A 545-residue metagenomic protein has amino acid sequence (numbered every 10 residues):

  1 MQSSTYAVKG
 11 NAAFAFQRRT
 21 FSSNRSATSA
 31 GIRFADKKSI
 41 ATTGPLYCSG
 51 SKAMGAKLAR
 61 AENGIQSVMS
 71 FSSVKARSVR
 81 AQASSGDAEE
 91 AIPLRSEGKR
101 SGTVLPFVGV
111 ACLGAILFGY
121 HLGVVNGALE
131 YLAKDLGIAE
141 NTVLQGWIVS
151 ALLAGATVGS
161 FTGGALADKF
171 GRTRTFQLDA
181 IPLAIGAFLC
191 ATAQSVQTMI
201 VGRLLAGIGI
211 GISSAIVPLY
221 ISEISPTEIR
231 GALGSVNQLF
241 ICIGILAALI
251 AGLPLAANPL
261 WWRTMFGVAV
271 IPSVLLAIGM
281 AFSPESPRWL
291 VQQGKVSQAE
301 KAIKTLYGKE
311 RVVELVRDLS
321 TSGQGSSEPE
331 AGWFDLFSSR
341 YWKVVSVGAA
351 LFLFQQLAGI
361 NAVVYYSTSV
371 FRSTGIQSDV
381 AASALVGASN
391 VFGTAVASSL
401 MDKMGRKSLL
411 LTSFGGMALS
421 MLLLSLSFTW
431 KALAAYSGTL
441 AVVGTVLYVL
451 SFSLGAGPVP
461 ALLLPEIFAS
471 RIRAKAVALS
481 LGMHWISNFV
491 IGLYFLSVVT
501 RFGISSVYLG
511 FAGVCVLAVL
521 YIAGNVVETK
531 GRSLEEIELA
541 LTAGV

Functional and structural regions predicted by a protein language model:
Q2-Y307, G325-V545: Alpha-helical transmembrane bundle of multi-pass membrane proteins
T305-L315, T321: Short intracellular "coupling" helices and adjacent cytoplasmic loop segments at the cytosolic face of multi-pass
